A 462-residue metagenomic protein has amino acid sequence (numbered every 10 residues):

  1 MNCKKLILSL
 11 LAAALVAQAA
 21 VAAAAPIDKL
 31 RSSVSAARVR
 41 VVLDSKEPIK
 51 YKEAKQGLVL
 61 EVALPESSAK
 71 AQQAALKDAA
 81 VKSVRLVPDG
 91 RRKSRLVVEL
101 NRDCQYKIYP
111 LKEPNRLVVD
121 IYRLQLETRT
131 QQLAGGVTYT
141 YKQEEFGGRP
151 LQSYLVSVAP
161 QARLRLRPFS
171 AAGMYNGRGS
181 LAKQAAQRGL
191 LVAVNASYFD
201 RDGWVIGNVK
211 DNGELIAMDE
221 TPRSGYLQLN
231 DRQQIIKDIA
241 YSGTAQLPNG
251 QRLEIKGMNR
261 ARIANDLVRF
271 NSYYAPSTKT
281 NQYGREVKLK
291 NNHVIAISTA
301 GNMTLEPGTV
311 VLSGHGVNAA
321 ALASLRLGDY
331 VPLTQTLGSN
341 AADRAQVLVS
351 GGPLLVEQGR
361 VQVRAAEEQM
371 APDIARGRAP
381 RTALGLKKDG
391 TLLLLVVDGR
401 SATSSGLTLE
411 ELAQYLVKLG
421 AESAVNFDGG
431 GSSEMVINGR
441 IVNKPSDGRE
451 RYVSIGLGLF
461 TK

Functional and structural regions predicted by a protein language model:
M1-L10: Bacterial N-terminal signal peptides that target proteins for export
A13-A14: Repetitive helical segments and hydrophobic/amphipathic motifs
A17-A19: N-terminal signal peptide c-region/cleavage motif recognized by signal peptidases
A23-K50, K55-E61, A74-K462: Gly/Ser/Thr/Pro-rich low-complexity, intrinsically disordered segments
P65-K70: Sec-exported N-terminal periplasmic low-complexity segments
